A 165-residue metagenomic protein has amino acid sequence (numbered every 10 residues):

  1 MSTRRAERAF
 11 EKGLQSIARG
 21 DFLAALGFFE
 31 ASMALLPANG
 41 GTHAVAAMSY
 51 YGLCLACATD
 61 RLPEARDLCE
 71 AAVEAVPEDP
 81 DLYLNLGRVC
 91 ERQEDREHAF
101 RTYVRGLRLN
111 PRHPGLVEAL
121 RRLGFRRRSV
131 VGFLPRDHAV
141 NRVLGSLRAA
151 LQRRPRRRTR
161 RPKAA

Functional and structural regions predicted by a protein language model:
M1-T3, R8, Q15-G20, P63-E64 (+5 more regions): Intrinsically disordered, low-complexity, charge-biased linker/tail regions
A9, S16, L55-A56, C90: Hydrophobic side-chain positions on well-ordered alpha-helices, corresponding to helix-helix packing/interface faces
F10, H43-Y50, D81-N85, R101 (+1 more regions): Alpha-solenoid helical repeat scaffolds
L14, L53-C54, R88, R122: Residue-level recognition of tetratricopeptide repeat
A18, L23, E30-D81: Alpha-helical adaptor scaffolds
G40, A56-D60, E94, R121 (+1 more regions): Short coil/turn linking the two alpha-helices of tandem helical-hairpin repeats
L68-G106: A generic tandem-repeat structural signature
